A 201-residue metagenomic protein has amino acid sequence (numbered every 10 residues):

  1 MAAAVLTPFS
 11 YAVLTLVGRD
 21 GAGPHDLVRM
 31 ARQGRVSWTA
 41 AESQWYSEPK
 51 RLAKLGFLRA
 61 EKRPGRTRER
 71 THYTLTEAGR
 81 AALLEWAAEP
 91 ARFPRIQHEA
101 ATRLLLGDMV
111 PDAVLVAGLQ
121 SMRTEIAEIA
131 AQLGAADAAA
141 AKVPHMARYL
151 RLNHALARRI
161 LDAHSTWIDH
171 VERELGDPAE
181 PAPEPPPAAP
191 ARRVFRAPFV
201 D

Functional and structural regions predicted by a protein language model:
M1-R95: Basic helix-turn-helix/winged-helix DNA-binding cores and closely related short helical interaction motifs
A41, F93, L115, H145-L150: Residue-level recognition of alpha-helical structural elements
Q44, P64, T71, A147-R158: Alpha-helical scaffold segments that form or flank carboxylate-/histidine-based iron centers
E85-Q132: Amphipathic alpha-helical dimerization/coiled-coil segments that flank or bridge DNA-binding/regulatory modules
V116, R123, A130, D137 (+4 more regions): Heptad-repeat amphipathic alpha-helical coiled-coil interaction surface used for oligomerization/assembly
G134-H154: Acidic interhelical loop/turn segments
E174-A189: Long amphipathic alpha-helical coiled-coil segments
A188-D201: N-terminal, charged low-complexity regulatory/assembly segments
